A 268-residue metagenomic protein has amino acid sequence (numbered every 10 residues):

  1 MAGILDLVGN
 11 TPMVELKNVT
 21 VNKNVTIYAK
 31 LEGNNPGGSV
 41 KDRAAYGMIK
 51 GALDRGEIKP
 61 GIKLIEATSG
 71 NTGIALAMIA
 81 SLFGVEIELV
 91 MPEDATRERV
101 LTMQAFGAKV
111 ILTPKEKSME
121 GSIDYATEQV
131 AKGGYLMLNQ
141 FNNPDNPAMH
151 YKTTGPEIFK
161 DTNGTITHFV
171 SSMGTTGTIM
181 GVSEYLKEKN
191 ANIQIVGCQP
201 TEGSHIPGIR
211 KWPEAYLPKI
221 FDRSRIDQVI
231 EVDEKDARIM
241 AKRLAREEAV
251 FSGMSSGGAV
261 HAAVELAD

Functional and structural regions predicted by a protein language model:
M1-D268: PLP-dependent amino-acid enzyme catalytic core
